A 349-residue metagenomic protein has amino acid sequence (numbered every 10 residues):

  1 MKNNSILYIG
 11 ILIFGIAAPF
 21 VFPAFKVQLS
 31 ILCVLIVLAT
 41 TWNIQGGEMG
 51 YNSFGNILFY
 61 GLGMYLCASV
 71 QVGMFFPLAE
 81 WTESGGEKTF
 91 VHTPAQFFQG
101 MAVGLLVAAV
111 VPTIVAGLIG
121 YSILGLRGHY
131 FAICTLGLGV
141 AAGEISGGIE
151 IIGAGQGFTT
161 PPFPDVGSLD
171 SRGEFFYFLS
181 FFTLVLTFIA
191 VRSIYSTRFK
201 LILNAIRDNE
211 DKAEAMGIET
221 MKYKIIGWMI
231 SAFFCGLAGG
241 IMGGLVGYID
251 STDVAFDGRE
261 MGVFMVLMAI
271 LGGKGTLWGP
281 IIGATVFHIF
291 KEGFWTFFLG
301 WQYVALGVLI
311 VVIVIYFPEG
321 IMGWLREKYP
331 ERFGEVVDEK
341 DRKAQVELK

Functional and structural regions predicted by a protein language model:
M1-K349: Transmembrane alpha-helices and adjacent helix-loop boundaries
